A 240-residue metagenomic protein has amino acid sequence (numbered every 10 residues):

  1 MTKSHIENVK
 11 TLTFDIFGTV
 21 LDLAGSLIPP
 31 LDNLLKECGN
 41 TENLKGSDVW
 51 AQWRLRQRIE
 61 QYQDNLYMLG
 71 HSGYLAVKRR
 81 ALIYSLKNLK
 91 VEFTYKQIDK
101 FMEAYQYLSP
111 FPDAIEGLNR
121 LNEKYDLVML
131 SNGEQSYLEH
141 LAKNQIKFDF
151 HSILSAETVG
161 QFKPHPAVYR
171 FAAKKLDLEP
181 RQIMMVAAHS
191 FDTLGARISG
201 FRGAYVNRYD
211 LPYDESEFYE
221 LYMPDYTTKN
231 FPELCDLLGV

Functional and structural regions predicted by a protein language model:
M1-L12, N119, L130-V240: Asp-based, Mg2+/Mn2+-dependent phosphohydrolase catalytic module
T2-L55, N88: Active-site neighborhood of HAD-like aspartate-dependent phosphohydrolases
L27-L35, W53-Q57, K78, F101-Y105 (+1 more regions): Hydrophobic alpha-helical core bundles mediating ligand binding, dimerization, or RNAP-core interactions
P29-N33, Q52, R80-Y84, K100 (+4 more regions): Alpha-helical elements of Rossmann-like donor-binding domains used by nucleotide-donor carbohydrate transfer enzymes
S47-D99: A metal-dependent, Asp-based hydrolase signature
H71-R79, V91-V128, E139, P166: Short, acidic loop-to-helix structural element flanking the phosphoryl-transfer center in phosphate-processing enzymes
